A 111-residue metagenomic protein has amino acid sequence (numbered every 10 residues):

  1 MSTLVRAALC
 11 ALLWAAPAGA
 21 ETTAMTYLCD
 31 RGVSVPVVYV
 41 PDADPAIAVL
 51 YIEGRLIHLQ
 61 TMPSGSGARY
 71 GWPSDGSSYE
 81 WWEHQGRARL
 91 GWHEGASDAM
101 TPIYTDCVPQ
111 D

Functional and structural regions predicted by a protein language model:
M1-S2, S34: Low-complexity, intrinsically disordered short peptide segments enriched in small/polar/basic residues
S2-C10: Sec-dependent signal peptide recognition, specifically the positively charged N-region followed immediately by
A15-P17: N-terminal signal peptide c-region/cleavage motif recognized by signal peptidases
E21-D111: Cysteine-centric segments in proteins
